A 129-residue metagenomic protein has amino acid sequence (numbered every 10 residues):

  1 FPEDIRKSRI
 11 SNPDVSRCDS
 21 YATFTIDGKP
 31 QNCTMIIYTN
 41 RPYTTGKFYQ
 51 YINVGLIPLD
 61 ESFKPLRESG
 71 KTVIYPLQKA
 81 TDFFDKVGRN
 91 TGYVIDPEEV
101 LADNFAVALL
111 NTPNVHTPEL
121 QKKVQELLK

Functional and structural regions predicted by a protein language model:
F1-L128: Metalloprotease/metallohydrolase-associated module, dominated by Zn2+-dependent proteases
